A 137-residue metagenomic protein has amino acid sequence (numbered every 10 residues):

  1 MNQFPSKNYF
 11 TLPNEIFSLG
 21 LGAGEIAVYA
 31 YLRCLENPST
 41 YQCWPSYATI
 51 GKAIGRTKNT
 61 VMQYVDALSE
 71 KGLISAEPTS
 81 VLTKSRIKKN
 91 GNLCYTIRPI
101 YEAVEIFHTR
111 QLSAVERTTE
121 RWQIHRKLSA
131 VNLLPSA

Functional and structural regions predicted by a protein language model:
M1-N14: Long, low-complexity, charged/polar intrinsically disordered regions in eukaryotic proteins
M1-N2, E70, L93-A137: Charged low-complexity intrinsically disordered patches
P5, L32, R56, Q63 (+4 more regions): Intrinsic disorder/low-complexity signature
N8-Y9, N59, L128, L133: N-terminal cationic leader/targeting segments used for protein routing and processing
F10-T11, S18, A30-L32, A48 (+5 more regions): Compositionally biased, intrinsically disordered low-complexity regions enriched in proline and serine
E15-I26, R33-T96: Winged helix-turn-helix DNA-binding recognition segment
